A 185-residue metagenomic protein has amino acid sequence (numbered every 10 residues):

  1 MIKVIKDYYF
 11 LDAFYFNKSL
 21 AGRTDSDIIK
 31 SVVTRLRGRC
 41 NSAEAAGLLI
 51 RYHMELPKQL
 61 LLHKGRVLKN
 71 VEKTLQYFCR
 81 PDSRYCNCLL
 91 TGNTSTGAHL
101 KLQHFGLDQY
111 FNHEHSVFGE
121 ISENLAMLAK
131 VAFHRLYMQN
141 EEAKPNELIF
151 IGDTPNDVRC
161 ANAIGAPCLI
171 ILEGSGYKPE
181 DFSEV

Functional and structural regions predicted by a protein language model:
M1-N17, R35: Active-site neighborhood of HAD-like aspartate-dependent phosphohydrolases
I2, S26-N41, A132: Helix-loop "lid/cap" segments that line or gate small-molecule binding pockets
L11, G38, A166: Short glycine/serine/threonine/alanine-rich loop segments
L20-T24: Short, charge-patterned binding micro-sites
L49-K58, Y110: Short, basic/glycine-rich phosphate-binding loops at helix/coil junctions that contact nucleotide phosphates
K58-L89: Short, acidic loop-to-helix structural element flanking the phosphoryl-transfer center in phosphate-processing enzymes
L62-R66, C88, N93-L148, P155-R159 (+1 more regions): Substrate-recognition "cap/lid" segment bordering the active-site pocket of phosphatases
F150-V185: Acidic, Mg2+-coordinating phosphoryl-transfer loop and its flanking beta/alpha structural elements, shared across
